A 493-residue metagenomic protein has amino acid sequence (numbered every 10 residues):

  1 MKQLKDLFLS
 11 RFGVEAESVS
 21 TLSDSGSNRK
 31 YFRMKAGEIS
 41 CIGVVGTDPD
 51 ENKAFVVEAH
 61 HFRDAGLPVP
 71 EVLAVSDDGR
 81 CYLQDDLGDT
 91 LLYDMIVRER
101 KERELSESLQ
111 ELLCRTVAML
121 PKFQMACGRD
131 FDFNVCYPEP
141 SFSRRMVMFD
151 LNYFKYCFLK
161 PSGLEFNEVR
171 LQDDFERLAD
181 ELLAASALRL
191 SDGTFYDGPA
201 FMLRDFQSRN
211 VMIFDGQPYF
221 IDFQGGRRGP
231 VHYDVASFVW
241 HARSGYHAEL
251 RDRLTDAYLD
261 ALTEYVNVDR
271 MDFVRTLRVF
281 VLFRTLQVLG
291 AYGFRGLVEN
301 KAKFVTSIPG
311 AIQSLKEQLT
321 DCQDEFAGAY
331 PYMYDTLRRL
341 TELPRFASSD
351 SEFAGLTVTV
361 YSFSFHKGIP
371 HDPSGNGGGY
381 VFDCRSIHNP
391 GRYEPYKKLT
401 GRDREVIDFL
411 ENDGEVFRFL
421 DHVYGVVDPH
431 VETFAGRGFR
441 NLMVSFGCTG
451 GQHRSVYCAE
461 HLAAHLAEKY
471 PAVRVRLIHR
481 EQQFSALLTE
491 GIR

Functional and structural regions predicted by a protein language model:
L4, S10, G128-P140, D150-M202: An alpha-helical support segment within catalytic cores of ATP-dependent transferases
V14-F32: ATP-binding glycine-rich phosphate-binding loop
K30-M34, F123-Q124, A179-V235, G245: Active-site acidic catalytic loop and adjacent metal/ATP-binding pocket of ATP-dependent phosphoryl transfer enzymes
F32-F149, Y153, K160: ATP-binding pocket architecture of kinase catalytic cores
N152-P161, H232-N267, L282-V298, I312-L319: Active-site activation/catalytic loop segments of kinase-like enzymes and analogous catalytic loops in related
G290-S349: ATP/Mg2+ or Mg2+-diphosphate-binding catalytic cores that bind nucleotide phosphates or diphosphates via glycine-rich
A347-L442, Q483-S485: C-terminal accessory "lid"/substrate-recognition subdomains
R440-A463: Catalytic cysteine-centered active loop of the rhodanese-like fold, especially the PTP/DSP P-loop
